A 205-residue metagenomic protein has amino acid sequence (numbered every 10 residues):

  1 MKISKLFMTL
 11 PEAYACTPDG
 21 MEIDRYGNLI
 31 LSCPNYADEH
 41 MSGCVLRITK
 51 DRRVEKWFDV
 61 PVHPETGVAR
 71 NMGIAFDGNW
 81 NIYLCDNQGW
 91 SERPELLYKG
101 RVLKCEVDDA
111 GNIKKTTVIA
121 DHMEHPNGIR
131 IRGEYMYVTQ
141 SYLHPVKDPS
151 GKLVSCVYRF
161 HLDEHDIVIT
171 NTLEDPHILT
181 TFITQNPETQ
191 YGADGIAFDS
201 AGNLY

Functional and structural regions predicted by a protein language model:
S4-M8, E55-P61, K114-D121, V168-T181: Beta-propeller fold detector
E12, N35-A37, D108-D109: Short polar/acidic secondary-structure junctions
E12-N28, C33, S42, P61-I82 (+4 more regions): Beta-rich, blade/repeat-based domains predominating in secreted/periplasmic proteins but also intracellular
L31-V54: Beta-propeller domains
Y36-S42, G89-G100, P145-S155: Short, solvent-exposed loop/turn segments at conserved positions within beta-propeller repeat blades
G43-V45, G100-K104, T116, M136 (+1 more regions): Hydrophobic beta-strand positions in blades of beta-propellers and related beta-sheet-rich domains
C105-G111, R159-T170: Short loop/turn segments immediately following beta-strands, especially the blade-tip and inter-blade linker loops
